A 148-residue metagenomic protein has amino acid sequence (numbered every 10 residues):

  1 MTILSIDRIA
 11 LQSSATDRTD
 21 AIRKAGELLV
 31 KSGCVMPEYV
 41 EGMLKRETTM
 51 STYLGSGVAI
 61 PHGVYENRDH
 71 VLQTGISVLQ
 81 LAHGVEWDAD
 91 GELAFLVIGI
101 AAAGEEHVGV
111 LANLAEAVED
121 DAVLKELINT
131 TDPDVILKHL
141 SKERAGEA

Functional and structural regions predicted by a protein language model:
M1-A148: Cytosolic covalent-transfer regions centered on His/Cys nucleophiles that carry phosphoryl or persulfide groups
